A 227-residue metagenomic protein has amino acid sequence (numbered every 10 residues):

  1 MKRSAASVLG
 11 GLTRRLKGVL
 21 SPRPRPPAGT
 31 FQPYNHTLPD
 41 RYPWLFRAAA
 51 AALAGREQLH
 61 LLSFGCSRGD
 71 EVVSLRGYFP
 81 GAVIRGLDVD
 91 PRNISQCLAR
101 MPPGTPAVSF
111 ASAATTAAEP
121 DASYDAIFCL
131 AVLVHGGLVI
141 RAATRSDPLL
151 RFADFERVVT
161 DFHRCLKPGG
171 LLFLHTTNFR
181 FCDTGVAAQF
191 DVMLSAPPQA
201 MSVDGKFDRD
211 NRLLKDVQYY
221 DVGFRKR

Functional and structural regions predicted by a protein language model:
G18-E57: Class I SAM-dependent methyltransferase Rossmann-like catalytic core, especially the SAM/SAH-binding loop
E57-R68, R85: Conserved class I S-adenosyl-L-methionine
R68-G81: Conserved SAM-binding loop of SAM-dependent methyltransferases across substrates and taxa, primarily the Class I
D90: Conserved SAM/SAH-binding beta-strand->alpha-helix loop
C97-L98: Conserved SAM-binding loop
G104-T115: Conserved SAM-binding strand-loop segment of SAM-dependent methyltransferases
T116-A131: A short acidic, Gly/Pro-enriched loop at the edge of an enzyme's catalytic core that lines a small-molecule cofactor
A143-P168: A short glycine-rich, Lys/Arg-flanked "PGG" loop and its adjoining helix->strand segment in the class I
